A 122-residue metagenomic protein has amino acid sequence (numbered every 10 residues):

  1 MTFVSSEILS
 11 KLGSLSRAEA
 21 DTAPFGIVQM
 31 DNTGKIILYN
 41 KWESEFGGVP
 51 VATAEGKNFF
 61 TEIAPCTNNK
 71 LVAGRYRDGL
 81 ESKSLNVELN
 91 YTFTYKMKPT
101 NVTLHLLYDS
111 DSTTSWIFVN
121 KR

Functional and structural regions predicted by a protein language model:
M1-L9, N120-R122: Short, low-complexity N-terminal regulatory "tails/caps" that precede and couple sensory modules
S6-S44: Sensory modules in modular signal-transduction proteins
T33-L38, W42-R122: Sensory/regulatory domains in signal-transduction proteins
